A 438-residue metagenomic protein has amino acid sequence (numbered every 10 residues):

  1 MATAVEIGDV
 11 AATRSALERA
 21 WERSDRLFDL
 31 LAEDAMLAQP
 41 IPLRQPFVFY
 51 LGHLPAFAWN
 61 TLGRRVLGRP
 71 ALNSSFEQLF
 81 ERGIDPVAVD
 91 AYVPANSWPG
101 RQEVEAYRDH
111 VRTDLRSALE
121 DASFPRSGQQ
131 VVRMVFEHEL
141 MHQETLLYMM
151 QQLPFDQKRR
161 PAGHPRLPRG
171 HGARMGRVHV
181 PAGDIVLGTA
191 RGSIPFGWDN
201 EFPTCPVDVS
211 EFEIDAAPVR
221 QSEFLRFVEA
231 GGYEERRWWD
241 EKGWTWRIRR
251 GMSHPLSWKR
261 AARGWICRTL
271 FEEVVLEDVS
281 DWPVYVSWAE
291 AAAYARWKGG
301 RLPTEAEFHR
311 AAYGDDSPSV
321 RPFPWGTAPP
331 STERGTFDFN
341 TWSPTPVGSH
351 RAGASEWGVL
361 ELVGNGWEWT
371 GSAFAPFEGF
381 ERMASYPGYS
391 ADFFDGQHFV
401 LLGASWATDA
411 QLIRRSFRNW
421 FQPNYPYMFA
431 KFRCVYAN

Functional and structural regions predicted by a protein language model:
M1-Q45, F49-H53, F57, T61-D114 (+12 more regions): Disulfide-stabilized, aromatic/cysteine-rich ligand-recognition loop
V135, E139-M141, M149-P168, A173-G197 (+2 more regions): Functional-site microenvironments in short loops/helix caps that host divalent-cation chemistry
